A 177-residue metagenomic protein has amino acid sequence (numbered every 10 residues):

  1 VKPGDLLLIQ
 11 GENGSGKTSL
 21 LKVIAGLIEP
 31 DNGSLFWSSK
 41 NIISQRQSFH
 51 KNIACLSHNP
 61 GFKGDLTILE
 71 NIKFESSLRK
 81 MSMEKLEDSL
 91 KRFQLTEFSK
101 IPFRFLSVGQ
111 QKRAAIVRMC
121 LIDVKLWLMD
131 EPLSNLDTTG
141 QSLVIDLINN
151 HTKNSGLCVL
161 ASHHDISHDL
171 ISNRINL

Functional and structural regions predicted by a protein language model:
A25: Helix-to-loop junction immediately C-terminal to a conserved catalytic motif
G33-S44, S48-F49: Conserved ABC transporter NBD signature motif
N59, G64-K80: Q-loop/switch helix immediately C-terminal to the Walker
K73, M83-S99: Conserved ABC ATPase "signature" region
P102-Q110: Conserved ABC ATPase signature
I116, S155: Hydrophobic anchor residue at the start of the ABC signature
W127-E131: Catalytic Walker B motif of ABC-type/P-loop ATPase nucleotide-binding domains
